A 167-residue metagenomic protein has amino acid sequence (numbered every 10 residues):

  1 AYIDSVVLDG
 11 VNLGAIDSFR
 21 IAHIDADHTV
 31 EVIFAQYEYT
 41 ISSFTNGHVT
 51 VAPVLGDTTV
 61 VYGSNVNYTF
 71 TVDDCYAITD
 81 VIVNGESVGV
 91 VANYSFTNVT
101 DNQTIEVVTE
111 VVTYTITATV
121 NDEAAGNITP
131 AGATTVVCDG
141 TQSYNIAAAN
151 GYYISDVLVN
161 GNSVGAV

Functional and structural regions predicted by a protein language model:
A1-R20, N65-S95, T141-V167: Surface-exposed interfaces of beta-sheet-rich extracellular modules
S5, D25, P53, T97 (+2 more regions): First exposed extracellular module after export/assembly in secreted or surface-exposed proteins
V6, V32, I41-S43, V49-V51 (+8 more regions): Extracellular/surface recognition and adhesion modules
N12-G14, T40-T59, S87-G89, T117-V136 (+1 more regions): Short, solvent-exposed loop/edge segments of extracellular or virion-exposed proteins
D17-T40, A92-V120, V167: Conserved "repeat-terminator" motif of extracellular CCP/Sushi domains
I24-A26, Y62, V99-D101, C138-D139 (+1 more regions): Surface-exposed loops/turns
